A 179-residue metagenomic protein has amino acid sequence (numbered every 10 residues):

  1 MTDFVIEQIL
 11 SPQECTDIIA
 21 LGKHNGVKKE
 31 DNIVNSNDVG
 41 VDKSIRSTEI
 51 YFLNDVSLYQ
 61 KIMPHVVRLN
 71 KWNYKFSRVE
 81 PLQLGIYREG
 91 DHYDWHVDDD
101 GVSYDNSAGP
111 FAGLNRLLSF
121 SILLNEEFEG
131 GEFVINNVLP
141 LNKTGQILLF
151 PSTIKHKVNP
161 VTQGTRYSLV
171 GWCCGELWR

Functional and structural regions predicted by a protein language model:
M1-I147, T153-R179: Fe(II)/2-oxoglutarate oxygenase catalytic core
